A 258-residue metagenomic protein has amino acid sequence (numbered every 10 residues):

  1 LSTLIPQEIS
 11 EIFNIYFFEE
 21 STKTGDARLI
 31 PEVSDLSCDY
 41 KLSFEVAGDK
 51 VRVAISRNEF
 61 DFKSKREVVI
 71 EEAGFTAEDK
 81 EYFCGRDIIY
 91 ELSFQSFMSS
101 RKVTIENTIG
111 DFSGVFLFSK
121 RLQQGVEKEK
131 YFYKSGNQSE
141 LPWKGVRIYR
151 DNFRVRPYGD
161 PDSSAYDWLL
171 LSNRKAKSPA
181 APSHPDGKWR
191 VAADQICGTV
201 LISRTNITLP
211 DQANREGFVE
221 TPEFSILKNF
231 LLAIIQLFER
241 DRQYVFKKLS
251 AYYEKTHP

Functional and structural regions predicted by a protein language model:
L1-R86: GHKL-type ATPase core
F60-F62, I70-P258: Charged regulatory segments coupled to nucleotide-binding catalytic modules in large multidomain enzymes
